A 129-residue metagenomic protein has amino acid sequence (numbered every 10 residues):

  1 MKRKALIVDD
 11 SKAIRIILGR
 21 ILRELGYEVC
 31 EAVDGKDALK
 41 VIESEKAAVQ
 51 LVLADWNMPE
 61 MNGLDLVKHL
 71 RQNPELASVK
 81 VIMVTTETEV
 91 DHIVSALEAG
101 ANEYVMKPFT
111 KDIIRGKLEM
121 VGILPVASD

Functional and structural regions predicted by a protein language model:
I16-E24: Charged docking surfaces used in two-component/phosphorelay signaling
E31-L51: Acidic, metal-coordinating helix/loop segments flanking the phosphotransfer/catalytic sites of two-component signaling
D55, T85: Active-site residues of response regulator receiver
M58: Receiver (REC) domain active-site loop signature in two-component systems and cognate sites in sensor histidine kinases
F109-L118: C-terminal output helix
E119-D129: The C-terminal output helix
